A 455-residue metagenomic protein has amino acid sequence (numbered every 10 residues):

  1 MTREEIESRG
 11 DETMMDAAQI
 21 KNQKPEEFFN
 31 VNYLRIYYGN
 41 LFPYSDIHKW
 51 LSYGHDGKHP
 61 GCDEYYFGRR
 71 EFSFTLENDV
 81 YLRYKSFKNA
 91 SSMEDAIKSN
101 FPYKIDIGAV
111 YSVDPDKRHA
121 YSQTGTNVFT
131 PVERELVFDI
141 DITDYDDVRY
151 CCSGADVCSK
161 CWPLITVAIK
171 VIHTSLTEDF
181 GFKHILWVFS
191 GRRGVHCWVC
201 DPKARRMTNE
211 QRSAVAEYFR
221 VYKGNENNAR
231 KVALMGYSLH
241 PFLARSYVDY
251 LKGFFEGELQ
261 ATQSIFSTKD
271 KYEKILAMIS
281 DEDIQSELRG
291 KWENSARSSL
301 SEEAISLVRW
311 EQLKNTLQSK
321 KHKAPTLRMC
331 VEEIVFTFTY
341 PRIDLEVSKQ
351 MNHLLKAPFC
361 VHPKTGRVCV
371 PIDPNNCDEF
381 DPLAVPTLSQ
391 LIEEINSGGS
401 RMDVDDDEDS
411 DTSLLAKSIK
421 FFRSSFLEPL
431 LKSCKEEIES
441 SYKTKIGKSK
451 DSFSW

Functional and structural regions predicted by a protein language model:
M1-K21, G290, S400-V404, K450-W455: Charge-rich, low-complexity intrinsically disordered and helical linker regions
A18, T126-V157, Y222, N227 (+3 more regions): Residues forming anionic-ligand binding surfaces in small-molecule and nucleic-acid pockets of primarily soluble enzymes
K24, F28-G154, L345-V347, P363 (+2 more regions): SsDNA-processing nucleotidyl-transfer enzymes
H119-V128, H173-T177, G181-F189: Catalytic micro-motifs at enzyme active sites that drive phosphoryl/nucleotidyl and oxygen chemistry
E135-F138, T177, F182-E210, K356-P358: Histidine-centered divalent-metal-coordination microenvironment in nucleic-acid enzymes
D156-F182: Long, well-ordered alpha-helical scaffolding segments within enzyme catalytic domains, especially pronounced
G194, D201, N294-W455: Modules that initiate DNA replication and primer synthesis
F219-I334: Long, charge-rich alpha-helical interaction segments
